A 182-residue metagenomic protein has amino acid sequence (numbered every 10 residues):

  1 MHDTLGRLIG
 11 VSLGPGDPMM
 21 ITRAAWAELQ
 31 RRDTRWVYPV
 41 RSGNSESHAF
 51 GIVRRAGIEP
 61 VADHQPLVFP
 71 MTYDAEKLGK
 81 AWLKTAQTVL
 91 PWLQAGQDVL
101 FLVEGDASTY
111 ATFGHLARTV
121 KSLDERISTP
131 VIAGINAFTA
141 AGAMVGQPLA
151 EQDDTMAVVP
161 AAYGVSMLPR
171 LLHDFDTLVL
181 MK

Functional and structural regions predicted by a protein language model:
M1-L67, P160, P169-L172: Glycine-rich, flexible N-terminal cofactor/catalytic loop recognition
H2, E28-R31, Q87-Q97: Glycine-rich phosphate/diphosphate-binding loops that line cofactor/substrate pockets in enzymes
R7-V11, Q97-F101, M156, D176-V179: Generic beta-sheet signal
G16, I21, L78-L90: Glycine-rich, highly charged phosphate/nucleotide-binding loops
Y38, P66, F101-V103, T129-G134 (+2 more regions): General beta-strand structural signal in soluble alpha/beta enzymes
D63-L83: Phosphate/nucleotide-donor binding subsite
G105-D174: Class I SAM-dependent methyltransferase SAM-binding "motif I" and its flanking Rossmann-like core
